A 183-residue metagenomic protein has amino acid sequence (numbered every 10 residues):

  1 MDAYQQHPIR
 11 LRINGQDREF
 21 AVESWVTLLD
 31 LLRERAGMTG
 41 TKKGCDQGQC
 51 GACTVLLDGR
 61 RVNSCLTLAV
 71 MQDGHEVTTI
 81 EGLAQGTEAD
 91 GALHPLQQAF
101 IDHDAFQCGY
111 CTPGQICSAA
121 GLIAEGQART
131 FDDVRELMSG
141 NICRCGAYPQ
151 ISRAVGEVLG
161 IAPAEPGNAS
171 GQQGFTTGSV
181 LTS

Functional and structural regions predicted by a protein language model:
M1-S183: Signature of N-terminal electron-transfer/Fe-S-associated modules in redox systems
